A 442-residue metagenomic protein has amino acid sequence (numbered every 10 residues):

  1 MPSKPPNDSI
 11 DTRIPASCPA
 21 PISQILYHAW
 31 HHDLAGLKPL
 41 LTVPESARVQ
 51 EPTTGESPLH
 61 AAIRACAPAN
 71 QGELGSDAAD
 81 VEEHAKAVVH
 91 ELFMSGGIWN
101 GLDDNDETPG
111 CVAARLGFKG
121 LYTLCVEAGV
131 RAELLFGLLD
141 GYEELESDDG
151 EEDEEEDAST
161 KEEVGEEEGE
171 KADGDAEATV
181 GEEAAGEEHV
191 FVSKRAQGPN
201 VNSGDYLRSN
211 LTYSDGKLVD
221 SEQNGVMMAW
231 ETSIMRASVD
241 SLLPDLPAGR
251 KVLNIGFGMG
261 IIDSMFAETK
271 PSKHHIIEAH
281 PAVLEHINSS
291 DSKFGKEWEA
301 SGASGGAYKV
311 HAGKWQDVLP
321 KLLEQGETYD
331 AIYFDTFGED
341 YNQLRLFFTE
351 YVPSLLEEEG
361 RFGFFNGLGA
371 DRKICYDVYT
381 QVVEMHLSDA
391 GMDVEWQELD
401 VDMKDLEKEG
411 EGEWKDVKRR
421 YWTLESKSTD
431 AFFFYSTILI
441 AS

Functional and structural regions predicted by a protein language model:
P15-Y27, R48-D77, L102-C111, G137-E144: Ankyrin-repeat boundary/"N-cap" motif
K38-A47, D77-A78, E83-W99, L124-R131: Ankyrin repeat domain, specifically the short helix-to-loop turn at the C-terminus of the second helix of each repeat
L246-G260: Conserved class I S-adenosyl-L-methionine
M259-P271: Conserved SAM-binding loop of SAM-dependent methyltransferases across substrates and taxa, primarily the Class I
I277-E327: S-adenosyl-L-methionine
K321-T336, D340: A short acidic, Gly/Pro-enriched loop at the edge of an enzyme's catalytic core that lines a small-molecule cofactor
Y341-A441: C-terminal substrate-binding/active-site "lid" region of AdoMet-derived donor-dependent transferases
